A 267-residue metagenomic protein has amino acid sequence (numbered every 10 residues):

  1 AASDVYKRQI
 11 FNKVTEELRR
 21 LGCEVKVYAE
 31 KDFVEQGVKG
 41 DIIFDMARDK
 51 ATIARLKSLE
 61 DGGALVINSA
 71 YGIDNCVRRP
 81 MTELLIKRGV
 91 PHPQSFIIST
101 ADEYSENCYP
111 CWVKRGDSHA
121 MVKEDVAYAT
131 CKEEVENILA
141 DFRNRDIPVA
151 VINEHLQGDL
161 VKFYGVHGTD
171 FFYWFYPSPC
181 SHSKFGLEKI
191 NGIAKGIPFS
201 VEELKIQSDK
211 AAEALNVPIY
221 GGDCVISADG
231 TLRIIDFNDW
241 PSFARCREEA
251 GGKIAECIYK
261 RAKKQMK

Functional and structural regions predicted by a protein language model:
A1-Y6: Short, small-residue-biased leader/transition segments that mark boundaries at the very start of proteins
K13-E17, F199, E213-V217, I226-K267: C-terminal active-site "lid" helix and adjoining low-complexity regulatory extension at the edge of ATP-using catalytic
T15-Q36, I97-D102: A short, well-structured beta->alpha microelement
Y28-E30, A150, V161, V217-D229: A short glycine-rich, hydrophobically flanked beta-strand micro-motif that places a catalytic Asp/Glu for divalent metal
Y28-E60, A70-N75: N-terminal glycine-rich "phosphate-gripper" loop used for MgATP/nucleotide binding and carboxylate activation
G40-F44, C111-K114, F163-G165, G230-R245: A short beta-strand motif that forms the metal-chelation/ATP-contact edge of phosphoryl-transfer active sites
E60-G63, Y71-L160, E202: Active-site nucleotide/adenylate-binding loops and adjacent lid/helix of ATP-dependent enzymes
Y128-L215: Phosphate-binding site of ATP-dependent enzymes
